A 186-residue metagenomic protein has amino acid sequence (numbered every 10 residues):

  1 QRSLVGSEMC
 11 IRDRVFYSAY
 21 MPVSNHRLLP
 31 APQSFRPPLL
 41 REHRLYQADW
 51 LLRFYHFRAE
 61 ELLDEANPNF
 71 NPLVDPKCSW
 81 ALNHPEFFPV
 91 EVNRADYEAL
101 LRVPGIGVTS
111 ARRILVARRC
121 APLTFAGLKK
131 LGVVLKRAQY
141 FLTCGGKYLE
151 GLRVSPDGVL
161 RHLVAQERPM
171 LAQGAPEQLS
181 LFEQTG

Functional and structural regions predicted by a protein language model:
Q1-G6, C10-I11: Single conserved hydrophobic/aromatic residue that forms the stacking wall/gate of nucleotide- or nucleobase-binding
D13-L39, Y55-H84: Flexible glycine/acidic-rich beta-alpha junction loops that bind and position SAM and/or redox cofactors in anaerobic
P37, R41-Q47: Anionic-ligand-binding alpha/beta catalytic cores of soluble enzymes and soluble regulatory domains that recognize
A48, I114: Conserved, mostly hydrophobic/aromatic
N69-A99, F125-G186: C-terminal extensions
A117-R118: Residue-level signature of tetratricopeptide-repeat
